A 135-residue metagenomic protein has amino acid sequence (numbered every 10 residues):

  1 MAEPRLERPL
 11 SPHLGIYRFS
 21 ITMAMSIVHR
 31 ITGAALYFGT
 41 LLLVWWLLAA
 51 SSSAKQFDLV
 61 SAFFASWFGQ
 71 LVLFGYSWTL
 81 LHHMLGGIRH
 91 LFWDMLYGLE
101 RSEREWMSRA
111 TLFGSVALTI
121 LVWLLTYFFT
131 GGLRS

Functional and structural regions predicted by a protein language model:
M1-S135: Membrane-embedded alpha-helical bundles that constitute the cytochrome b-like, heme-associated redox core of multi-pass
